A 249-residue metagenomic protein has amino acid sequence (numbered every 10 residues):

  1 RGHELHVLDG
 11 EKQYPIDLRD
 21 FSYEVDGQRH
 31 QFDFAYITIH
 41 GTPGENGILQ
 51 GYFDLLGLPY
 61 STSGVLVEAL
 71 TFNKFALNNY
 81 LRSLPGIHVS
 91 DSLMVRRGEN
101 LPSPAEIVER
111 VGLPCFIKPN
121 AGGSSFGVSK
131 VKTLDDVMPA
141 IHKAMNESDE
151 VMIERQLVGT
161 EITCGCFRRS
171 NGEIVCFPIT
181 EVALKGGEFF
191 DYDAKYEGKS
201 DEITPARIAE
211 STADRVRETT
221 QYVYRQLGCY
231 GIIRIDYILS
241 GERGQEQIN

Functional and structural regions predicted by a protein language model:
R1-L66, L70-N79, S83, V95-A105: ATP-binding N-terminal substructure of ATP-dependent carboxylate-amine bond-forming enzymes
L5, V25-D26, L70-T160, S170-N171 (+1 more regions): Active-site nucleotide/adenylate-binding loops and adjacent lid/helix of ATP-dependent enzymes
H40-G41, S125, L184-K185: Glycine-rich phosphate/pyrophosphate-binding beta-alpha loops
T42, P119-N120, R155-Q156, Y224-G228: Short Gly/Pro-enriched turn/cap motifs at secondary-structure boundaries
P59-S63, V89, I174-C176: Short hydrophobic/aromatic-enriched beta-strand-loop microsegments
K132-E218, L239-Q247: Phosphate-binding site of ATP-dependent enzymes
Y224-N249: Conserved metal-phosphate-binding beta-hairpin within the catalytic cores of diverse ATP-dependent phosphoryl-transfer
